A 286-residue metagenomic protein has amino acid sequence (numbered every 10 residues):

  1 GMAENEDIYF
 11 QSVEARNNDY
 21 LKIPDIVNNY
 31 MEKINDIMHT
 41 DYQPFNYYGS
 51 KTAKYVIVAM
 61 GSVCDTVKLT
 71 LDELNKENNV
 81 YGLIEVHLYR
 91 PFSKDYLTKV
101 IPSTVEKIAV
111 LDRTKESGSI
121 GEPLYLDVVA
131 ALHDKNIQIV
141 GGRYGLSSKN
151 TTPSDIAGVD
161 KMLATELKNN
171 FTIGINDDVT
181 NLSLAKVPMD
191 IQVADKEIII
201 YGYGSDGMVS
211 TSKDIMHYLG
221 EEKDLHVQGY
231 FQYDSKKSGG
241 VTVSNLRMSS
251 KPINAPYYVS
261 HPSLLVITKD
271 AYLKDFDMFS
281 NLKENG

Functional and structural regions predicted by a protein language model:
G1-Y47: Conformationally flexible catalytic loops at phosphate/diphosphate-handling active centers
E32-Y55, K68, L182-D195: Glycine-/acidic-rich phosphate or pyrophosphate-binding loops and their flanking alpha/beta elements
I37, V56-H87, A194-H261, L265: Anionic-ligand anchoring segments at beta-strand to alpha-helix junctions in alpha/beta enzyme folds, i.e., glycine
T52, T104, H261-P262, E284: Alpha-helix C-terminal capping/helix-to-coil transition sites in glycosyltransferase folds
E77-K107: Core nucleotide-handling region used for phosphoryl-transfer chemistry
V86-Y89, R113-K115, G142-G145, Q232-D234 (+1 more regions): Short, ordered loop/turn segments at secondary-structure junctions
K107-I191: Peripheral docking tails and interdomain loops at the edges of cofactor- or intermediate-handling domains
S280-G286: ADP-ribose/adenylate-binding Rossmann-like module
